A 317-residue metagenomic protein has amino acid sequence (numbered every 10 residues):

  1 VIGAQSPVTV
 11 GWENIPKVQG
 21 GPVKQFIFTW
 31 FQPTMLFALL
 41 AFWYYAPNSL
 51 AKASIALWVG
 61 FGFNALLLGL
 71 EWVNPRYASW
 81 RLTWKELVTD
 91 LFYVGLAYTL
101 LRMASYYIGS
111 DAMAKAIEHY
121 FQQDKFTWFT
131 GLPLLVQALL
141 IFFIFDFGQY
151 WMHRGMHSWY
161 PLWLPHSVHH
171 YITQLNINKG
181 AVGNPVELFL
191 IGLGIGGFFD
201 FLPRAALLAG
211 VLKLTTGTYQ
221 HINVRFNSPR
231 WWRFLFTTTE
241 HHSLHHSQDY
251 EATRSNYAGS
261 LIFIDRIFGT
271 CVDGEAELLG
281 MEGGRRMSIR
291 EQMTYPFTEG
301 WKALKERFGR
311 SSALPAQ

Functional and structural regions predicted by a protein language model:
P16-T34: N-terminal membrane topogenic signal
F31-Y44, G62-L68: Hydrophobic core of alpha-helical transmembrane segments in multi-pass integral membrane proteins
A41-S54: Short, hydrophobic transmembrane alpha-helix segments
A51-L66, K85-D90: Loop-to-helix transition at the N-terminal end of transmembrane alpha-helices
G69-D90: Transmembrane alpha-helical segments that serve as helix-helix packing and pore/cofactor-lining elements in multipass
F92-E282: Membrane-embedded catalytic scaffold of the fatty acid hydroxylase/desaturase
L278-Q317: A membrane-cytosol interface segment of integral membrane proteins
